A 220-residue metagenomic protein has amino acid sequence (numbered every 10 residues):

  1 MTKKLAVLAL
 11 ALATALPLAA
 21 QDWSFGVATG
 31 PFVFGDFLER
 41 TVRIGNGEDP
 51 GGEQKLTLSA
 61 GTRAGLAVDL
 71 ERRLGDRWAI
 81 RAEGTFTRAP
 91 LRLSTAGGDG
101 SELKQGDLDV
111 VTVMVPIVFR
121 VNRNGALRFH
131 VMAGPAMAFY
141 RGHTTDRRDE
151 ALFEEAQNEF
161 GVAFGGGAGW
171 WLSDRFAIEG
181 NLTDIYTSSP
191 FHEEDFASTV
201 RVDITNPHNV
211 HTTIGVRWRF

Functional and structural regions predicted by a protein language model:
M1-D22: Cleavable N-terminal export/targeting peptides
Q21, T29-V33, V68-R148, W170 (+1 more regions): Gram-negative (and chloroplast) outer-membrane scaffold detector with strong preference for beta-barrel transmembrane
G26-T41, T183-S188: Short, solvent-exposed beta-strand-terminating loops
F32-L66, Q157: Surface-exposed strand-loop-strand hairpins of Gram-negative outer-membrane beta-barrel proteins
F37-N46, R92-G100, R141-E150, F191-T199: Outer-membrane beta-barrel translocator domains and adjoining extracellular loop/strand segments of Gram-negative
G52, L56-T62, P90, E102-D109 (+2 more regions): Replace "Gram-negative outer membrane beta-barrel proteins" with "bacterial and organellar outer membrane beta-barrel
Q54-K55, A89, F164, W170-F220: Predominantly the C-terminal beta-signal and adjacent terminal strand-loop region of outer-membrane beta-barrel
V115, A133-M137, N158-G166, D184: Hydrophobic alpha-helical segments of small multi-pass membrane proteins
